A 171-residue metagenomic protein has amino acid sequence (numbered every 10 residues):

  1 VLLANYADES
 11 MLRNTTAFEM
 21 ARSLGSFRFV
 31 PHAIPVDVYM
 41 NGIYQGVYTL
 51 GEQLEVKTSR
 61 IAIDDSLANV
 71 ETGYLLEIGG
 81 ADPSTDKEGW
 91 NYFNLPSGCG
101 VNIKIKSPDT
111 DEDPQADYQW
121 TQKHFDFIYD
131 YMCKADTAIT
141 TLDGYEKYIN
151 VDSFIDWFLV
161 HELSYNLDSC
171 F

Functional and structural regions predicted by a protein language model:
V1-T16: Conserved NTP-binding catalytic cores of kinases and kinase-like/nucleotidyltransferase enzymes across multiple kinase
N5, V56-L163: ATP-dependent phospho-/nucleotidyl transfer catalytic cores
L12-S26, D130-C133: Zn2+-dependent metallopeptidase catalytic core
L24-D37, C170: Short, well-structured beta-strand/strand-turn elements
G51: Gly/Thr-rich phosphate-binding loop signature of adenosyl cofactor/nucleotide-binding cores
Y165-F171: Glycine-rich, aromatic-lined ligand/substrate-binding cores of catalytic and carbohydrate-binding domains
